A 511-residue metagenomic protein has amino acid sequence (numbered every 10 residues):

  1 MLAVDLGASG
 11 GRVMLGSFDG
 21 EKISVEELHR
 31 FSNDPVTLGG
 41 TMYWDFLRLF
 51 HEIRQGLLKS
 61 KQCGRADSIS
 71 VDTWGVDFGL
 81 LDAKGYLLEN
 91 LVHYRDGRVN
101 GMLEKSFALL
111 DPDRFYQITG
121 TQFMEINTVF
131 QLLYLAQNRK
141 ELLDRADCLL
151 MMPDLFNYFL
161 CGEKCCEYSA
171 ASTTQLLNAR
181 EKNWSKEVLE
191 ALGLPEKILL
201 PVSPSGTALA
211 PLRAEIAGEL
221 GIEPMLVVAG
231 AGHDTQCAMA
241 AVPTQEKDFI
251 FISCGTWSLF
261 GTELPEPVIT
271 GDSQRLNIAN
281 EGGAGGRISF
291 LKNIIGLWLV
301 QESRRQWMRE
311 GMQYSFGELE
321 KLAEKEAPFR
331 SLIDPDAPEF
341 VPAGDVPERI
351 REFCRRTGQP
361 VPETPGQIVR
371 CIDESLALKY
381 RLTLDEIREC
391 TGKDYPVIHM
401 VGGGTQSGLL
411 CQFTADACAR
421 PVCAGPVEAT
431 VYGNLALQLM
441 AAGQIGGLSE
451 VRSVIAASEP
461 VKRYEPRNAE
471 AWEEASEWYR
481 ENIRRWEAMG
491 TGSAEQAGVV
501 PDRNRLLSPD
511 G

Functional and structural regions predicted by a protein language model:
M1-E89, Q117, A217-V227, C418-R420 (+3 more regions): N-terminal glycine/serine-rich phosphate-binding loop of ATP-dependent small-molecule kinases, especially carbohydrate
L2-A3, L15-S17, N100, F107-T119 (+9 more regions): Active-site core segments that coordinate phosphate-bearing ligands/cofactors across diverse enzyme families
D5, L91, R95, N127 (+4 more regions): Small/polar loops that bind or transfer phosphate-bearing groups
N33-L38, R114-F115, C165-S172, E196-I198 (+1 more regions): Gly-rich Lys/Arg/Thr-decorated short loops/hinges at beta-loop-alpha junctions or inter-strand turns that position
D45, D96, D234: Short, conserved phosphate/pyrophosphate- and ester-handling motifs at nucleotide-, phospho-/glycolipid
L58-Y94, Q122-I126, N157-N178, P201-P204 (+1 more regions): Short beta-strand-loop/turn "lid" adjacent to the catalytic site in phosphate-handling enzymes
R65-T73, C148, P201, K393-G402: Short glycine-rich phosphate-binding loop at a beta-alpha junction
